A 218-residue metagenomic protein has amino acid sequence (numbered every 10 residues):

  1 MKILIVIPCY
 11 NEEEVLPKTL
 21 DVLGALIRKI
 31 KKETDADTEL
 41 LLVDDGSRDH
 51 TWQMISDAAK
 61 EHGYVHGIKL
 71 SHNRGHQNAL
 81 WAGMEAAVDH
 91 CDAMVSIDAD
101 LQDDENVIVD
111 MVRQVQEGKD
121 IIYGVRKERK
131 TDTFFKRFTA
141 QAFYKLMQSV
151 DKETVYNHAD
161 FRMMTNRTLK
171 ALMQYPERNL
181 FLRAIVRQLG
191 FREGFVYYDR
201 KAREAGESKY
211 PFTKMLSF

Functional and structural regions predicted by a protein language model:
M1-T133: Structured catalytic core of nucleotide-sugar glycosyltransferases
I68-H72, H76-A86, E105-I185, K201-F218: Acceptor/aglycone-binding surface of glycosyltransferases and processive sugar-polymer synthases
G194-V196: Conserved alpha/beta core of the MobA/IspD/sugar-nucleotide pyrophosphorylase nucleotidyltransferase superfamily
